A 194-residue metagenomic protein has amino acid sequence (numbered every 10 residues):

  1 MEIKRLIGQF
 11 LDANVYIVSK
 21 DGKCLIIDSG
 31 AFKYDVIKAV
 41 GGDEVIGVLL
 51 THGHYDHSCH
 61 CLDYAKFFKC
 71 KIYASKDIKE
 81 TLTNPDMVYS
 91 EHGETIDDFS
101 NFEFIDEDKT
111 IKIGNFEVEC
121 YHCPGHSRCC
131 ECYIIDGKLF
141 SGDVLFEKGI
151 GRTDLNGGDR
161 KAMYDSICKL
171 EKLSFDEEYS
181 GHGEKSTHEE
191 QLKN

Functional and structural regions predicted by a protein language model:
M1-D43, E131-G142: Conserved beta-strand hairpin/beta-sheet module of binuclear metal-dependent hydrolase folds, prominently
M1-I3, G114-E117: Conserved N-terminal entry element of GNAT/NAT acetyltransferase domains
L6-G8, N101-E103, H122-P124: Short Gly/Pro-enriched turn/cap motifs at secondary-structure boundaries
I26-S29, I46-G53, I72-S75, C120-G125 (+2 more regions): Active-site neighborhood of phospho(di)ester-bond hydrolases with catalytic His/Asp-centered motifs
S29, S58, M163, I167: Aromatic/hydrophobic pocket-lining residues that form the small-molecule binding cavity in soluble enzyme cores
F32-I111: Active-site HxH/HxHxD metal-binding segment of metal-dependent hydrolases
E117-N194: Metallo-beta-lactamase
